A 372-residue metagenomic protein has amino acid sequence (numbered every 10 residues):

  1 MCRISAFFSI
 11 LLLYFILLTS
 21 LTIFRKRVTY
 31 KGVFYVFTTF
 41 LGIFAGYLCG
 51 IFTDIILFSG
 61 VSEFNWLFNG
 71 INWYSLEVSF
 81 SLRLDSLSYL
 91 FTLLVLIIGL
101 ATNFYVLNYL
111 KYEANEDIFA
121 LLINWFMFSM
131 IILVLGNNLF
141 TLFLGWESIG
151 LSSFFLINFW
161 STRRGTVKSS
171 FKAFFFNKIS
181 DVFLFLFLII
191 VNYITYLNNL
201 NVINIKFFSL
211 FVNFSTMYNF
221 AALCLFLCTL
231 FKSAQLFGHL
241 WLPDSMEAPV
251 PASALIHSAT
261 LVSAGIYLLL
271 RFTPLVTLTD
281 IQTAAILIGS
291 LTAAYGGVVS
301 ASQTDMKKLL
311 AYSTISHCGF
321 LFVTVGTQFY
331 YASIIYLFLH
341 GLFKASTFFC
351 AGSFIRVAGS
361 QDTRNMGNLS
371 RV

Functional and structural regions predicted by a protein language model:
M1-S9, I16-L121, N198-S215, L240 (+2 more regions): Transmembrane helix-loop-helix hairpins at membrane boundaries of multipass inner-membrane proteins
A101-L142, L151-V372: Hydrophobic transmembrane alpha-helices and their helix-loop junctions in integral membrane proteins
E147: Short phosphate-coordinating micro-motif centered on Lys-Gly-acidic
